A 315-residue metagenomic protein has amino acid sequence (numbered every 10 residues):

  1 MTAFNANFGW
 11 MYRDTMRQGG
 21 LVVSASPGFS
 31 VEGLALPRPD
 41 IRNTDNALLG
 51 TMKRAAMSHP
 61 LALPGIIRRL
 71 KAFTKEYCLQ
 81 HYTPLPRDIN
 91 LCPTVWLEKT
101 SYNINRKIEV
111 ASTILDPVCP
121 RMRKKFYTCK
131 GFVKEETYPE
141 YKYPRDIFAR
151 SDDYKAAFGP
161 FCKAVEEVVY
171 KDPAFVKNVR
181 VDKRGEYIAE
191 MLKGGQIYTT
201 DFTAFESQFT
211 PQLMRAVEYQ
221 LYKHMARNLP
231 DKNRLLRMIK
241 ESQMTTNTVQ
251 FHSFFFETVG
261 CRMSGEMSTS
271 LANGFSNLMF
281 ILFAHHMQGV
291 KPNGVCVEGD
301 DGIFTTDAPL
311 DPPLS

Functional and structural regions predicted by a protein language model:
M1-S315: Viral RNA-dependent RNA polymerase
